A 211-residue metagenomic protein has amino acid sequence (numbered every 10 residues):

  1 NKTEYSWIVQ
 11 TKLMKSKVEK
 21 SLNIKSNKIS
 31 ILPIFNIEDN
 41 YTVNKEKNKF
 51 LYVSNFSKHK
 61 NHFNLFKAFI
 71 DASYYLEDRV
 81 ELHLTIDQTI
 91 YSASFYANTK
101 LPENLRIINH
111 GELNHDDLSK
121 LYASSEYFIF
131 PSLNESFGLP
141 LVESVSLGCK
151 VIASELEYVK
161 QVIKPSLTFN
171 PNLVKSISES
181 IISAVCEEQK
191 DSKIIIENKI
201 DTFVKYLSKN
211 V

Functional and structural regions predicted by a protein language model:
N1-V211: Carbohydrate transferase catalytic cores enriched for Leloir-type hexosyltransferases
